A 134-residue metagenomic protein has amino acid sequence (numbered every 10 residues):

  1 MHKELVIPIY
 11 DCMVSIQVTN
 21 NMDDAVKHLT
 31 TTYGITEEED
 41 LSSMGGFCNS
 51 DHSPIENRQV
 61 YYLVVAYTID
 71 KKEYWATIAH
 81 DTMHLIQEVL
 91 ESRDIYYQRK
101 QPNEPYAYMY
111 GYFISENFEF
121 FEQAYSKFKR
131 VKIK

Functional and structural regions predicted by a protein language model:
M1-H2, K129-K134: Short intrinsically disordered terminal tails
M1-M44: Non-catalytic terminal regions of proteins
L29-K72, E88-V89: Active-site scaffold of zinc-dependent metalloenzymes
K72-A76, Y96: Alpha-helical hydrophobic/aromatic positions enriched in membrane-embedded helices and signal peptides
W75, A79, N103-Y106: Hydrophobic (often cysteine-bearing) scaffold residues that line and stabilize catalytic clefts of nucleotide/cofactor
A76-E88: Active-site recognition of the HExxH zinc-binding catalytic motif
E88-Y96: Substrate-binding clefts and substrate-entry loops adjacent to catalytic sites of polymer-processing enzymes acting on
Y97-R130: Post-HExxH zinc-binding segment in Zn-dependent metallohydrolases
